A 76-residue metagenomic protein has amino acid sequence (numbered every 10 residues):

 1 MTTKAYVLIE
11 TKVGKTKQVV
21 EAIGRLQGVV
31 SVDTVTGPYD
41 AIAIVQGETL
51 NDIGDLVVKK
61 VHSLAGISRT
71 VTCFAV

Functional and structural regions predicted by a protein language model:
M1-V76: A compositional/biophysical signature of low hydrophobicity enriched in polar/charged and small residues
